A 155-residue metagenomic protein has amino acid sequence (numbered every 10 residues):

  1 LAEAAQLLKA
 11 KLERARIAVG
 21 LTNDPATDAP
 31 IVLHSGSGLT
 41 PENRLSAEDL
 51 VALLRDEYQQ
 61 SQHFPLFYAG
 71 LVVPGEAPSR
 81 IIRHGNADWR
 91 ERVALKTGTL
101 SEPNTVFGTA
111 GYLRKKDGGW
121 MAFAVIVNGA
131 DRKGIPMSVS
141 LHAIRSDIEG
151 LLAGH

Functional and structural regions predicted by a protein language model:
L1-L66: A small/polar active-site loop signature that marks catalytic segments
K9, E13, I17-A18, S140-H155: Short, gly/Ser/Thr-rich active-site loops of penicillin-recognizing serine hydrolases
V32, A122-V125: Structural recognition of the beta-strand scaffold that forms the well-ordered cores of secreted hydrolase catalytic
G36, K115, N128-A130: Solvent-exposed coil/turn segments that connect beta secondary-structure elements in extracytoplasmic/periplasmic
E42-N43, Q62-H63, R80, R132-P136: Extracytoplasmic/secreted cell-surface and envelope-processing proteins
S61-P78, N86-A87: Active/binding-pocket-proximal capping segment
G85-K116, I126: Short, Gly/Ser/Thr-enriched beta-strand-loop segments that form substrate-interacting elements of hydrolase/peptidase
G129-A143: A short acidic/glycine-rich loop-to-helix N-cap element
